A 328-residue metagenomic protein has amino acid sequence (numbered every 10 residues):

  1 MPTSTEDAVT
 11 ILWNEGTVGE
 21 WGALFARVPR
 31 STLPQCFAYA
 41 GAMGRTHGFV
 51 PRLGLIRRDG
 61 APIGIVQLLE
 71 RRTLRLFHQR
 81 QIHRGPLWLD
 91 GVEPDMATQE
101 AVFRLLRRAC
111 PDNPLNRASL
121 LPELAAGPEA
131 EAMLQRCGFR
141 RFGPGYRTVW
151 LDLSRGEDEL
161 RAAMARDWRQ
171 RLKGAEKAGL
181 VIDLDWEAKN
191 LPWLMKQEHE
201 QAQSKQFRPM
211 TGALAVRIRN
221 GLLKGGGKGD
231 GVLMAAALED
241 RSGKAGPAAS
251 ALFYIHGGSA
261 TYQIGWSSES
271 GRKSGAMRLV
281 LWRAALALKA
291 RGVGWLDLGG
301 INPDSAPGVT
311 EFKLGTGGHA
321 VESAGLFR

Functional and structural regions predicted by a protein language model:
V9, W13-D59, I63-R75, P122-G127 (+4 more regions): A conserved beta-strand-loop-helix scaffold within acyl/acetyltransferase catalytic domains
F49-P51, D112-L115, A290-V293: Short, high-confidence coil segments that cap the C-terminus of an alpha-helix and link into the following beta-strand
R71-P86, R291: A short glycine/small-residue-enriched secondary-structure motif
Q79, L115-R117, S259, W295: Residues at the N-termini of beta-strands
H83-D95, S154-R155, G265-S274, N302: A short, internal acetyl-CoA/4′-phosphopantetheine-binding micro-motif in the GNAT/acyltransferase core
P86-M133: A gly/proline- and charged-residue-enriched helix-loop-helix capping module
V92-Q99, R161, R208, S274 (+1 more regions): Flexible, glycine- and charge-enriched loops at secondary-structure boundaries
E100-R108, V216-R328: Aromatic (often tryptophan-rich) hydrophobic motifs at membrane interfaces
